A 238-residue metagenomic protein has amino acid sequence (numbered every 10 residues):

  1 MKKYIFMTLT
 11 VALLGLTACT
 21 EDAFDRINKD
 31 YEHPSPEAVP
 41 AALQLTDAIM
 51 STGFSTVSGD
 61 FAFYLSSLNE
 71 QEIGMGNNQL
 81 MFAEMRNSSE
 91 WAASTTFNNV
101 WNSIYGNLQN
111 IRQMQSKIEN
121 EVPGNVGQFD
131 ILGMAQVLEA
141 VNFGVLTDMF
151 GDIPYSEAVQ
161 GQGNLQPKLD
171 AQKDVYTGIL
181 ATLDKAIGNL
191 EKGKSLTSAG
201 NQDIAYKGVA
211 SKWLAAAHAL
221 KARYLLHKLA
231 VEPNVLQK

Functional and structural regions predicted by a protein language model:
M1-T17: Sec-dependent bacterial lipoprotein signal peptides
Y4, C19-I73: Membrane-proximal, proline-rich intrinsically disordered regions
L9-T10, H33, K228-A230: Enrichment for repetitive, rod-forming helical segments
A12-L13, Y31, V57, P233: Alpha-helical transmembrane segments and their juxtamembrane interfaces
L13, V57, E72-G76, M81: Intrinsically disordered, low-complexity segments enriched in small/polar residues
E37-A42, G76-K238: Structured, solvent-exposed acidic/aromatic patches
